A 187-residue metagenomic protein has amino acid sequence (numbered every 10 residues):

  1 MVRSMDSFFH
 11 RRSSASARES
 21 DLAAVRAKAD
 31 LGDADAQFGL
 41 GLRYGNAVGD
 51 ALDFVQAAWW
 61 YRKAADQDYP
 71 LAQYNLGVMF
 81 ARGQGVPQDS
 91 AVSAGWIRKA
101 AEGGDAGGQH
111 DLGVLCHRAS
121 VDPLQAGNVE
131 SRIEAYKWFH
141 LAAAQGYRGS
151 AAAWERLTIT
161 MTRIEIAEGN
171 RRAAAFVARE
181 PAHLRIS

Functional and structural regions predicted by a protein language model:
V2-R12, R148-S187: Terminal, low-structured helical/coil segments at or just beyond the last alpha-helical repeat
V2-Y44: N-terminal segments that cap or nucleate solenoid repeat domains
S13-A24, A51-W60, P87-W96, P123-K137 (+1 more regions): Structural signature of tandem alpha-helical TPR/SEL1-like repeats, specifically the intra-repeat loop/turn
K28-A29, A36, G41, A57 (+8 more regions): Small-residue (primarily alanine) positions within well-ordered alpha-helices, especially packing/interaction faces
D30-D33, N46-V48, D53, D66-P70 (+8 more regions): Short helix-capping/linker turns of helical repeat alpha-solenoids
G39-N46, Q73-R82, V86, D111-P123 (+1 more regions): Hydrophobic face of amphipathic alpha-helices that form TPR/SEL1-like repeat modules and related alpha-solenoid
R43, A64, M79, A100 (+4 more regions): TPR/TPR-like alpha-solenoid repeats
